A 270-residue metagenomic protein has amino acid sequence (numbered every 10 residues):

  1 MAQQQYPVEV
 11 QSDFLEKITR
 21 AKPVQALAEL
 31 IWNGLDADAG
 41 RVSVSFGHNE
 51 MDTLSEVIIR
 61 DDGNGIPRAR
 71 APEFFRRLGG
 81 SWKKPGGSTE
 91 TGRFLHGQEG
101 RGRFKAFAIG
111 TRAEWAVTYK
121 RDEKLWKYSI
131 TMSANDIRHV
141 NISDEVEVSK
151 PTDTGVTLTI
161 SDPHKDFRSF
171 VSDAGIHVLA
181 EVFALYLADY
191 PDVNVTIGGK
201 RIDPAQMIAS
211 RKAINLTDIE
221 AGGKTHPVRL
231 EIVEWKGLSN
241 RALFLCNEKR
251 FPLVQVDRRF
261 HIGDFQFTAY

Functional and structural regions predicted by a protein language model:
M1, K224-Y270: Charged regulatory segments coupled to nucleotide-binding catalytic modules in large multidomain enzymes
M1-T159: GHKL (Bergerat-fold) ATPase N-terminal catalytic module, capturing the glycine-rich phosphate-binding loop and acidic
P67-R68, E123-L125, F167-F170, P204-A205 (+1 more regions): Switch/connector loops and helix/strand junctions flanking conserved nucleotide-binding motifs in nucleotide-processing
T118, S161-P163, E248: Structured loops at beta-to-helix junctions and adjacent beta-edge loops in soluble globular domains
Y119-R121, G199-R201, K249: Solvent-exposed strand-loop boundary residues in beta-sheet-rich modules
W126-N135, N141-I142, K200-A213, D218 (+2 more regions): Short amphipathic beta-strand/extended segments with alternating polar/hydrophobic composition
I130, E145-E147, S172-V178, F260: Short intrinsically disordered coil segments
K150-F244: Glycine/threonine-rich ATP-lid/beta-loop region of ATP-binding domains
